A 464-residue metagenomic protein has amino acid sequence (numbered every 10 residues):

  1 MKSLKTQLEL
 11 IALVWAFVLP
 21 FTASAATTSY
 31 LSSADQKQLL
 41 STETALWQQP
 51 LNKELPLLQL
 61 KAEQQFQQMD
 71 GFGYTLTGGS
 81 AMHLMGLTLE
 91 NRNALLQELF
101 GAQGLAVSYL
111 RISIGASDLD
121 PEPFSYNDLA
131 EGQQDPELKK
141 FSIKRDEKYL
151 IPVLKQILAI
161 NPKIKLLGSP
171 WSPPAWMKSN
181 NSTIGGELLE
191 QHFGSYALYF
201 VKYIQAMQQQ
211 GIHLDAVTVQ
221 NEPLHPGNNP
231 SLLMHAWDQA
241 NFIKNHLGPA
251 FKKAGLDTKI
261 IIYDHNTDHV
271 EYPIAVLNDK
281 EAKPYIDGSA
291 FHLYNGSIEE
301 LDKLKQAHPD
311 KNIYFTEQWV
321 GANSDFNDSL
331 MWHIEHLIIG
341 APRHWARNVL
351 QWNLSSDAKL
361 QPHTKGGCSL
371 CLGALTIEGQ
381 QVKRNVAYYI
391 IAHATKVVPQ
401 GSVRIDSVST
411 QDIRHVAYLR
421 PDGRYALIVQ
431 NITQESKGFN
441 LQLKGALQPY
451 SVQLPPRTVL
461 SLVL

Functional and structural regions predicted by a protein language model:
K2-I11: Bacterial N-terminal signal peptides that target proteins for export
I11-P20: Bacterial N-terminal signal peptides
L39-L214, N245: N-terminal catalytic cores of secreted or lumenal carbohydrate-active enzymes
Y74, A106, L166, V217 (+5 more regions): Conserved, mostly hydrophobic/aromatic
S195-A216, P223-G321: Active-site neighborhood of glycoside hydrolase catalytic domains
N312-I390, D406-S409: Aromatic/acidic polysaccharide-binding cleft in carbohydrate-active enzymes
K396, S407-K444, R457: Carbohydrate-binding surface patches
Q453-L464: C-terminal beta-strand-rich structural cap/linker in extracellular carbohydrate-active enzymes
